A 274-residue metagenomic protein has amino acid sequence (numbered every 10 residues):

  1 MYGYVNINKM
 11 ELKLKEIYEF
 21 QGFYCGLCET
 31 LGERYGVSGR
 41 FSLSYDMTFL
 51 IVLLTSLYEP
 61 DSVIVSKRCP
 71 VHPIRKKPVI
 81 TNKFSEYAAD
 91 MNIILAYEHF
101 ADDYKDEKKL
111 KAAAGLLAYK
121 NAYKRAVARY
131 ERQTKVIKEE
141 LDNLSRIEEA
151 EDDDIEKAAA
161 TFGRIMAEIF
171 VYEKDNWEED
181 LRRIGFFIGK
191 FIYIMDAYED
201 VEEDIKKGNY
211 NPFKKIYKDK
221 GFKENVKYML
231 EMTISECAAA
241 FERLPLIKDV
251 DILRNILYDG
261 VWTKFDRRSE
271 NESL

Functional and structural regions predicted by a protein language model:
M1-R183, K190, I194-Y217, F222-E231 (+3 more regions): Acidic catalytic motifs of isoprenoid enzymes
